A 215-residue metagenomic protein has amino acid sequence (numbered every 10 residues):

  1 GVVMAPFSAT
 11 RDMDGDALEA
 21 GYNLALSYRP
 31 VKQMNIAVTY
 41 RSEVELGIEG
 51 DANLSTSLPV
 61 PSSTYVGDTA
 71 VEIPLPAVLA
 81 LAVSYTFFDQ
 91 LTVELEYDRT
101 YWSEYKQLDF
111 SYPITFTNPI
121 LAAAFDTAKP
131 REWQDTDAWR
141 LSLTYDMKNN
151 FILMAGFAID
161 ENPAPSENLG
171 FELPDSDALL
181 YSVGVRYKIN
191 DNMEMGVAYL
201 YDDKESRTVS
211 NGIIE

Functional and structural regions predicted by a protein language model:
G1-E215: Outer-membrane beta-barrel porins/channels
